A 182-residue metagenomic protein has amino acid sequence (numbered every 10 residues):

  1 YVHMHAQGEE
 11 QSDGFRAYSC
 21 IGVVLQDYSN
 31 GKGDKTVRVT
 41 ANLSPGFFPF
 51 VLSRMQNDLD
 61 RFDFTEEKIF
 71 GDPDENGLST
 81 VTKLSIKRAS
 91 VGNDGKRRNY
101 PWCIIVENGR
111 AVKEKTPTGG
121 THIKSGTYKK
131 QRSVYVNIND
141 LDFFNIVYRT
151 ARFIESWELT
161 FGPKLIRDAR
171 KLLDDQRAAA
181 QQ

Functional and structural regions predicted by a protein language model:
Y1-H5, D60-R97, R152-Q182: Intrinsic disorder/low-complexity detector
Y1-K32: N-terminal domain-start interaction segment
S12-A17, A41-P45, K96-R97, S133-F143: Short, low-complexity cationic-aromatic patches
L25-S44, T121-V136: A cross-kingdom feature marking solvent-exposed beta-strand/loop segments within repeated, beta-rich binding/scaffold
Y28-N30, F48, A111: Conserved beta-strand elements of beta-rich interaction domains across eukaryotes, especially beta-propellers
T40-E67, N139-K164: DNA replication sliding-clamp ring fold and its partner-interaction surfaces
N57, R61, D72-R132: Short, solvent-exposed interaction modules
A111-Q182: Mixed-charge, glycine-accented linear interaction segment located at domain edges/termini
